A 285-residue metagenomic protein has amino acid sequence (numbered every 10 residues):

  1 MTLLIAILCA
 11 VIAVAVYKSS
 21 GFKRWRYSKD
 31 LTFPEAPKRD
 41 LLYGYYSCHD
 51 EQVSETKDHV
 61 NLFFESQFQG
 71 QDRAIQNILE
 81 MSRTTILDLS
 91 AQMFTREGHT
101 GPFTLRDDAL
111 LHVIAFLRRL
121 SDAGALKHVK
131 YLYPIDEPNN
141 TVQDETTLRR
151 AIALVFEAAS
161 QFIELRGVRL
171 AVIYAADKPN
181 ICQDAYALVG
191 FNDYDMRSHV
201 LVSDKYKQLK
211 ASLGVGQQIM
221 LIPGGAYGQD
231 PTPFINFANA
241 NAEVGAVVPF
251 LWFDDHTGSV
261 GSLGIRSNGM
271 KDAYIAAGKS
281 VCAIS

Functional and structural regions predicted by a protein language model:
M1-I5: Feature marks short, highly hydrophobic, charge-poor N-terminal signal-anchor/signal peptide-like helices that anchor
I12-S28: Membrane-interface motif at the C-terminal end of an N-terminal transmembrane signal
W25-S285: Glycan-processing catalytic domains of CAZymes
